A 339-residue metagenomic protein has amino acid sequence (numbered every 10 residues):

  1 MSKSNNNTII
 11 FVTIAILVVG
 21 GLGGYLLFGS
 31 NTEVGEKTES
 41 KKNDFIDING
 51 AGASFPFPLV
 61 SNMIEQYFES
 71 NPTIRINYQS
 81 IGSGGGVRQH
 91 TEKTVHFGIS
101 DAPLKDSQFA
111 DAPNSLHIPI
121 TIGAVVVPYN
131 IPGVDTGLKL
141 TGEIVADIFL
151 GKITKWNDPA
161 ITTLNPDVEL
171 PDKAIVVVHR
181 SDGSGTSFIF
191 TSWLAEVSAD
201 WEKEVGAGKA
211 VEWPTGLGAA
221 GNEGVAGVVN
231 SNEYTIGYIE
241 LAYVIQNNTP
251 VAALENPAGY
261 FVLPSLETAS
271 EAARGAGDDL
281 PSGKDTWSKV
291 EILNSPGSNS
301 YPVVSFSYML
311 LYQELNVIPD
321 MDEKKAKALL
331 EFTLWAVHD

Functional and structural regions predicted by a protein language model:
S2-V12, I16, G24-D339: Flexible loop/hinge segments at secondary-structure junctions
